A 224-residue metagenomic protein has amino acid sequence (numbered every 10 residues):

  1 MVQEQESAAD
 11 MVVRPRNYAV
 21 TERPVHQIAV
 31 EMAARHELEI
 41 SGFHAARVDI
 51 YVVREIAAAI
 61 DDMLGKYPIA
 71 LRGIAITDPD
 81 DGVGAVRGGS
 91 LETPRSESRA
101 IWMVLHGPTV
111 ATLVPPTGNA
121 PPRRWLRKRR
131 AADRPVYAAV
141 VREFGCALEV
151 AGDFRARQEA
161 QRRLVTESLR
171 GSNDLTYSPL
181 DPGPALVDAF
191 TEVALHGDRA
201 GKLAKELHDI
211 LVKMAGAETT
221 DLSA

Functional and structural regions predicted by a protein language model:
M1-I69: N-terminal low-structure segments adjacent to metalloprotease catalytic domains across cellular compartments
I40-P115, D133: Auxiliary, metal-adjacent structural segments of Zn-dependent hydrolase domains
H44-Y51, K128, A132-V136, L175-P182 (+1 more regions): Conserved aromatic-histidine-acidic binding/catalytic patches
E55-Y67, V140-L148, A215: Hydrophobic, Leu/Ile/Phe/Ala-enriched alpha-helical segments that form helix-helix packing faces
A111-V140: Short pre-active-site segment immediately N-terminal to the catalytic Zn-binding motif
V114-A120, D153-R162: Short acidic alpha-helical/loop segments enriched in Asp/Glu that coordinate divalent cations
R130-E159: Catalytic Zn2+-binding segment of zinc metalloproteases
E159-A224: Metalloprotease/metallohydrolase-associated module, dominated by Zn2+-dependent proteases
